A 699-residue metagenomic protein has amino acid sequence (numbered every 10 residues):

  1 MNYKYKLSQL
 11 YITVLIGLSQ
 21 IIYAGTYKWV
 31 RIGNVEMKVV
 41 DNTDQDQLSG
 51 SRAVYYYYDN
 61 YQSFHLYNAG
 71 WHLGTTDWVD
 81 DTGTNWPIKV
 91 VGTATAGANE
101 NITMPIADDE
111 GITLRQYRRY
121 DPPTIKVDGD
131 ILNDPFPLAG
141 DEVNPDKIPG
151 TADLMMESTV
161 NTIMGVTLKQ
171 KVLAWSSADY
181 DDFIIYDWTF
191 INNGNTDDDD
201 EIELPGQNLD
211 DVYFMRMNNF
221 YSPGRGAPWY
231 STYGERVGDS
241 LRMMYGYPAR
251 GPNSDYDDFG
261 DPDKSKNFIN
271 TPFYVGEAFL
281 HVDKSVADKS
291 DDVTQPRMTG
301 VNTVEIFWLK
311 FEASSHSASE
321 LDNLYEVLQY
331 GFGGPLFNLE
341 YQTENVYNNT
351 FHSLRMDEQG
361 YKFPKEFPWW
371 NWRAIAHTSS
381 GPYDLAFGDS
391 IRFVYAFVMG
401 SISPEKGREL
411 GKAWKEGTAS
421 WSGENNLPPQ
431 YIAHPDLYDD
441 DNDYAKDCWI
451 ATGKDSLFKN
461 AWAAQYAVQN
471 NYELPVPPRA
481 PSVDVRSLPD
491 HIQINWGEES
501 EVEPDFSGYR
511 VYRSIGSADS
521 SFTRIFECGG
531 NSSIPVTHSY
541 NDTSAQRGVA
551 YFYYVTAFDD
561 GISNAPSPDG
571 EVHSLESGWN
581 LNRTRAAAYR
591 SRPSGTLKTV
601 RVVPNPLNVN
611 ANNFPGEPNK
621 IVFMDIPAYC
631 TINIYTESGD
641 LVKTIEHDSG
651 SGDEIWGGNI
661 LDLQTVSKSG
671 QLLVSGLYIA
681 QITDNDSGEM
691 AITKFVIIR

Functional and structural regions predicted by a protein language model:
M1-K6: N-terminal secretory signal peptides that target proteins for export/translocation
Q9-S19: Bacterial N-terminal signal peptides
A24-R699: Extracellular/surface-associated beta-sandwich interaction domains
